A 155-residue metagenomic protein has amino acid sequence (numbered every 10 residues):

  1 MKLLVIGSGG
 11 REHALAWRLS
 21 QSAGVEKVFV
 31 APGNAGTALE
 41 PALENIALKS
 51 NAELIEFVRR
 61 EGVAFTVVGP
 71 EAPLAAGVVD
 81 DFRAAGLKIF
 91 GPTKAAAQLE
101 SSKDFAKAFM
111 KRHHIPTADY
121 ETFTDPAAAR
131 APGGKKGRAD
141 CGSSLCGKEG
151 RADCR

Functional and structural regions predicted by a protein language model:
M1-A95, E100-S101, F105, C146: ATP-binding N-terminal substructure of ATP-dependent carboxylate-amine bond-forming enzymes
L4-V5, L99-R155: Active-site nucleotide/adenylate-binding loops and adjacent lid/helix of ATP-dependent enzymes
